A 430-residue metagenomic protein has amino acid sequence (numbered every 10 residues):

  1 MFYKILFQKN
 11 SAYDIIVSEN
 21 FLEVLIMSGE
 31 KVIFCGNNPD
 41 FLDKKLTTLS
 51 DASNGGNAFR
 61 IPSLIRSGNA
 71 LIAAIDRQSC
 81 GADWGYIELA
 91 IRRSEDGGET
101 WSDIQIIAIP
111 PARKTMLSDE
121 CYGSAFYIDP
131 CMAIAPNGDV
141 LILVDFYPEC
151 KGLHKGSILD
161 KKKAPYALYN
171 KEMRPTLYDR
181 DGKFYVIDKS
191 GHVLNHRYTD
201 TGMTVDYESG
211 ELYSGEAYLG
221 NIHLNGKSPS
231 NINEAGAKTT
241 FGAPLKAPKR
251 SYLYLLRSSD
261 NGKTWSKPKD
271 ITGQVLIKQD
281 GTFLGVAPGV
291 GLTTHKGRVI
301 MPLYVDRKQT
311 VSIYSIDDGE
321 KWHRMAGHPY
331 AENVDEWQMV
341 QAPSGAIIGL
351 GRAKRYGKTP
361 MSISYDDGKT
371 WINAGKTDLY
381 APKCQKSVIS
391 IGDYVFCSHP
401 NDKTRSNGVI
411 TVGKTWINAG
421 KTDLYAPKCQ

Functional and structural regions predicted by a protein language model:
Y3-N10, F21-Q430: Asp-box/BNR beta-propeller blade signature and adjacent active/binding-site loops in extracellular glycan-interacting
V17: Polybasic, low-complexity RNA-engagement segments
